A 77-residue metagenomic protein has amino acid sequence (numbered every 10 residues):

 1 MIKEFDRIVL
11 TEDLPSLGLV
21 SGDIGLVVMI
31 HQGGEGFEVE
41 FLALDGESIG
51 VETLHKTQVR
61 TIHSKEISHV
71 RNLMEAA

Functional and structural regions predicted by a protein language model:
I2-H63: Basic/aromatic-rich interaction segments and small domains that mediate binding to polyanionic partners
S64-A77: Long, low-complexity intrinsically disordered regions
